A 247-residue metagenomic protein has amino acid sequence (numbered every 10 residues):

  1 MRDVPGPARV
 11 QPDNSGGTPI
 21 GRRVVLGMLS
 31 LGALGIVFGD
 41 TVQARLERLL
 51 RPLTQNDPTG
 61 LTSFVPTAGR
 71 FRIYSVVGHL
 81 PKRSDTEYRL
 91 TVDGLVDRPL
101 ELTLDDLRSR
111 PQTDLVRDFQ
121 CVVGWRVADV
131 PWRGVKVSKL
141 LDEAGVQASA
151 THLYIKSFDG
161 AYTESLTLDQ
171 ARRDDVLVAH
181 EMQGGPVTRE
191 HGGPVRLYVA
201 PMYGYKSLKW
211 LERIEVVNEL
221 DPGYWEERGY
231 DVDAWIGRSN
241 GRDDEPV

Functional and structural regions predicted by a protein language model:
M1-I20, L31: N-terminal secretory signal peptides
G6, D13, L26-G27, V76 (+1 more regions): General helical structural elements
D13, V24-Q43: N-terminal export signals
G16-G21, D40-V247: Structured, non-membrane catalytic/scaffold regions adjacent to prosthetic-group chemistry
